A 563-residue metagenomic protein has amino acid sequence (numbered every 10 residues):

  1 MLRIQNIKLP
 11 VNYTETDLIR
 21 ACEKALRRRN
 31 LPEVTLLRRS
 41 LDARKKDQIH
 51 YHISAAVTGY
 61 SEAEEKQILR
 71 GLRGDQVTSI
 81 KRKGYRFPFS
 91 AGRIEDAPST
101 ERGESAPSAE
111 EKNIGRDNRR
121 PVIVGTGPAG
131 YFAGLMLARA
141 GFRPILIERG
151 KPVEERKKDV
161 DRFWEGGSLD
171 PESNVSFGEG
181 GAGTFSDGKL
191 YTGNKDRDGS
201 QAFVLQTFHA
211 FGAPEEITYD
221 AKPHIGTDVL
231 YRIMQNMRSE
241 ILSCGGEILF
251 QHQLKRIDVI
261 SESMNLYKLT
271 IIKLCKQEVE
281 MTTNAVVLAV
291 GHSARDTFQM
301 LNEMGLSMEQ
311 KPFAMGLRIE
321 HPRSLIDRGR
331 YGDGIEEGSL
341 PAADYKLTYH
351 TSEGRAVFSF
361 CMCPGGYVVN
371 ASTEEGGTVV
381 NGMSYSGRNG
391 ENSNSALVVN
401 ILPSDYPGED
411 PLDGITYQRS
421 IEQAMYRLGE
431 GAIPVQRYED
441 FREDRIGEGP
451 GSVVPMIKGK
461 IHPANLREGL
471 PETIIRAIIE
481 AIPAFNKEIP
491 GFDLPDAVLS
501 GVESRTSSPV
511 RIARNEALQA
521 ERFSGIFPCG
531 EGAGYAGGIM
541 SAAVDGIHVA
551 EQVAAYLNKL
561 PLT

Functional and structural regions predicted by a protein language model:
M1-D47, Y60-F185, K189-T563: Residues forming the flavin
I49-Y51: Conserved AdoMet
I53-S61: C-terminal edge-of-domain segments
